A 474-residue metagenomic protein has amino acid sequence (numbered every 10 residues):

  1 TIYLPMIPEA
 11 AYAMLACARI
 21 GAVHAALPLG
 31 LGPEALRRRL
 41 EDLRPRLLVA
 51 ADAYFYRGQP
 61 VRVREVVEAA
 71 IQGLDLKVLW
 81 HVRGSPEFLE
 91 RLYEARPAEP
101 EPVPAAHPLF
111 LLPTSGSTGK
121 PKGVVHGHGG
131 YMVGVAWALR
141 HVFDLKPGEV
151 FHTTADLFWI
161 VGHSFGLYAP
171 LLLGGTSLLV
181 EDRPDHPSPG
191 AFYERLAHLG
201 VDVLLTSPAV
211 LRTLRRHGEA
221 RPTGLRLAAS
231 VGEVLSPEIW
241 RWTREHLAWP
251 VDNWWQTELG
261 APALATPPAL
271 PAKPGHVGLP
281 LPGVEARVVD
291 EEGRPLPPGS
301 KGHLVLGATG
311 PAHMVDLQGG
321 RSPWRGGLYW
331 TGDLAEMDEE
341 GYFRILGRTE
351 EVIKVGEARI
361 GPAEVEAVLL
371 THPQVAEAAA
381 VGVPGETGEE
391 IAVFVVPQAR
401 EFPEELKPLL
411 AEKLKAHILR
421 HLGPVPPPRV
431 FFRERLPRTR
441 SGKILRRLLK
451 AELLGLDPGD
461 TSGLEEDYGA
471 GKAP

Functional and structural regions predicted by a protein language model:
T1-L31, A35, H152-L157, R359: Conserved AMP-binding/adenylate-forming
I2, L27, L31-D52, A197 (+6 more regions): AMP-binding/adenylate-forming catalytic core of the ANL superfamily
R44-L48, E65-L79, V150-H152, L178 (+2 more regions): Conserved helix-loop-beta element of the AMP-binding
L47-A105: ANL superfamily adenylate-forming
H81, R91-P113, K120, H128-G130 (+3 more regions): Conserved pre-ATP/AMP-binding loop-to-beta segment of ANL
M132-V150, I160-D202, H217: Conserved AMP-binding/adenylation subdomain of ANL enzymes
D202-L205, R215-A272, E285: Gly/Ser/Thr-rich phosphate-binding loop
L279-G283, R294-R325, Y342, I360 (+1 more regions): Conserved ATP/PPi-binding loop(s) of AMP-dependent carboxylate-activating enzymes
